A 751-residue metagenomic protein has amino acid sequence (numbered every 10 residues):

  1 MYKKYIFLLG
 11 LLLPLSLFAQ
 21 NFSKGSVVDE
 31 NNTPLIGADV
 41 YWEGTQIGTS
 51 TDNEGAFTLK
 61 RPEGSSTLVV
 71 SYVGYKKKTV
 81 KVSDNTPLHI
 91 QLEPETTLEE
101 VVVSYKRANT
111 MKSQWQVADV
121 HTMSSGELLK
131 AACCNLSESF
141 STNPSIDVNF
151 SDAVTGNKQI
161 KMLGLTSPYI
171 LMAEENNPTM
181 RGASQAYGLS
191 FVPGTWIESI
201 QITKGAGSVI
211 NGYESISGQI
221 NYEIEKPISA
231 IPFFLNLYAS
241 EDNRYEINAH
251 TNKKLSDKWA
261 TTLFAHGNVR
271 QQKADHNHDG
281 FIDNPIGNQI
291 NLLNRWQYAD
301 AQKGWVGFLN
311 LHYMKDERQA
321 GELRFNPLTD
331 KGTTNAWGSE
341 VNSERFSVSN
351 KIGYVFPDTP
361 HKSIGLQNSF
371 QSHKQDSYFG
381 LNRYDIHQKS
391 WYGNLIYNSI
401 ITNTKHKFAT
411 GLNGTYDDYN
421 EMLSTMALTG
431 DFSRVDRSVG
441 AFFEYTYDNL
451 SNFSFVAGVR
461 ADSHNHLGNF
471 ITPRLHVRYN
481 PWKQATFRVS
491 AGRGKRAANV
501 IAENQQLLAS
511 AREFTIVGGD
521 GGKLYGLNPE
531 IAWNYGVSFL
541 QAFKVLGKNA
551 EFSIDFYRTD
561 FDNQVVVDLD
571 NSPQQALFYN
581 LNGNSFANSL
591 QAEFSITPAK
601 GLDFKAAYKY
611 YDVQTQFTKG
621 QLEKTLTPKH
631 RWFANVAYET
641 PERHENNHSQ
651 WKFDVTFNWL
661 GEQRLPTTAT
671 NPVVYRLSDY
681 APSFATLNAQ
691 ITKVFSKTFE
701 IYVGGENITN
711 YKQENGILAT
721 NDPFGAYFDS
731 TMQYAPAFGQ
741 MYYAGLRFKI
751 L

Functional and structural regions predicted by a protein language model:
V28-T33, A38-E43, S71-Y75, S83-L129 (+2 more regions): Short, acidic, small-residue-rich periplasmic hinge/interaction motif at the N-terminus of Gram-negative outer-membrane
F57-K60, Q159, N177-K204, L292: Short acidic/polar hinge/loop motifs at secondary-structure boundaries that mediate gating or recognition
K60, S137-P178: Extracytoplasmic beta-strand/coil segments of soluble accessory domains associated with Gram-negative outer-membrane
N85-Q91, L136-S139, K158-K161, Y187-P193 (+4 more regions): N-terminal periplasmic accessory domains that precede and gate Gram-negative outer-membrane beta-barrel machines
R270-N291, Q297-I364, F370-Q388: Flexible loop and strand-edge segments within Gram-negative outer membrane beta-barrel domains
S363-S377, N480, R488, Y525-N580 (+1 more regions): Membrane-embedded beta-barrel scaffold of Gram-negative outer-membrane proteins
D448, S553-D560, N580-P666: Gram-negative outer-membrane beta-barrel transporters
K495, D562, W659-T668, T692-L751: C-terminal beta-signal and adjacent terminal beta-strands/loops of Gram-negative outer-membrane beta-barrel proteins
